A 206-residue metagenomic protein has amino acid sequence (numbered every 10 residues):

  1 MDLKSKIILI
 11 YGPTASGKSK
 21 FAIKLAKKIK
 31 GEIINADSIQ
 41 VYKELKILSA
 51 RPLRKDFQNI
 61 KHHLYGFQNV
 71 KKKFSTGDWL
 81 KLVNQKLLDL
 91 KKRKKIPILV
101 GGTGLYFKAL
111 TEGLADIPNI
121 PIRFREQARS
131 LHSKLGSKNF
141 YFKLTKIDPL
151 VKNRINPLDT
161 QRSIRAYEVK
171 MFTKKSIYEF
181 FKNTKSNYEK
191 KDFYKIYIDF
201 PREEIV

Functional and structural regions predicted by a protein language model:
M1-V206: Phosphate/pyrophosphate-binding catalytic cores of soluble transferases and nucleic-acid-acting enzymes
